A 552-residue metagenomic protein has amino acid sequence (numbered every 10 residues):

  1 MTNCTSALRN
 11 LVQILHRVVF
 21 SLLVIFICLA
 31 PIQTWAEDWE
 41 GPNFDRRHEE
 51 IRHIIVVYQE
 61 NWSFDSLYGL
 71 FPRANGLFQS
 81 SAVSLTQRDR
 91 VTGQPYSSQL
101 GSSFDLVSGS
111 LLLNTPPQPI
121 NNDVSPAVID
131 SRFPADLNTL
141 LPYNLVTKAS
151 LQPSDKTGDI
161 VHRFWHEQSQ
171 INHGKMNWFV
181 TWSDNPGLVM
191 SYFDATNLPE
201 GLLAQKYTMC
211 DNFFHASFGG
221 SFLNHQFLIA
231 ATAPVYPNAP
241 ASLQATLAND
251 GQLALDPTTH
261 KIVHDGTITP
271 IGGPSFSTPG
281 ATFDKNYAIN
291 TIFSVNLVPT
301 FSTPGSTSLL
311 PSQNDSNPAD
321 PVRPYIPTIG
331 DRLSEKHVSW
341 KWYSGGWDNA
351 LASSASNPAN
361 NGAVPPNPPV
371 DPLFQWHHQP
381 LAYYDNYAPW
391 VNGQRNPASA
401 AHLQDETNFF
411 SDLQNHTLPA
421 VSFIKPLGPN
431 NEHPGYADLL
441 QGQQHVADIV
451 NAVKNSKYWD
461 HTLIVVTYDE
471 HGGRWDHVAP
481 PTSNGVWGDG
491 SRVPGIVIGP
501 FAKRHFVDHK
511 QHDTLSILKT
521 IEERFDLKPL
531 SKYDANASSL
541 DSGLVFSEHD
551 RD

Functional and structural regions predicted by a protein language model:
M1, L22, T34-A36: RTX-like calcium-binding, glycine/aspartate-rich low-complexity repeat tracts
M1-I14: N-terminal secretory signal peptides that target proteins for export/translocation
N10-Q13, A30, D45: Intrinsic low-complexity/disordered segments
V18-A30: Bacterial N-terminal signal peptides
W35-D552: N-terminal pro-sequences and low-complexity stem/linker regions of secreted or lumenal proteins
